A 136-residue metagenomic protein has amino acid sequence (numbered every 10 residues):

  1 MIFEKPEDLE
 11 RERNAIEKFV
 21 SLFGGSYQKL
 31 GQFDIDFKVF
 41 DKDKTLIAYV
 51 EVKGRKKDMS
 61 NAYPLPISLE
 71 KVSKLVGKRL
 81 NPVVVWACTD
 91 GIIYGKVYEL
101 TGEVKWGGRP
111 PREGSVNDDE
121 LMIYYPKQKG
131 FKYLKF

Functional and structural regions predicted by a protein language model:
M1-G31: Acidic-basic catalytic patches of nuclease active cores, encompassing PD-(D/E)XK and other metal-cofactor nuclease
F3, S21, F40, A87-F136: Non-catalytic C-terminal interaction segments of nucleic acid-processing enzymes
S21-G25, V76-V83, V104-K105: Structural alpha-beta junctions
K29, Y49-E51, V83-A87: A structural signal for short, well-ordered beta-strand segments and their strand-loop junctions that often border
L30, K42-D43, L75-G77: Generic structural signal for beta-strand residues in well-ordered domains
G31-I35, G91-I92: Short acidic/glycine-enriched loop/turn segments that link adjacent beta-strands
F37-D58: Conserved catalytic cores of phosphodiester-cleaving nucleases, focusing on short active-site segments
M59-C88: Short, charged, amphipathic alpha-helix that recurs within catalytic cores of restriction-modification and other
